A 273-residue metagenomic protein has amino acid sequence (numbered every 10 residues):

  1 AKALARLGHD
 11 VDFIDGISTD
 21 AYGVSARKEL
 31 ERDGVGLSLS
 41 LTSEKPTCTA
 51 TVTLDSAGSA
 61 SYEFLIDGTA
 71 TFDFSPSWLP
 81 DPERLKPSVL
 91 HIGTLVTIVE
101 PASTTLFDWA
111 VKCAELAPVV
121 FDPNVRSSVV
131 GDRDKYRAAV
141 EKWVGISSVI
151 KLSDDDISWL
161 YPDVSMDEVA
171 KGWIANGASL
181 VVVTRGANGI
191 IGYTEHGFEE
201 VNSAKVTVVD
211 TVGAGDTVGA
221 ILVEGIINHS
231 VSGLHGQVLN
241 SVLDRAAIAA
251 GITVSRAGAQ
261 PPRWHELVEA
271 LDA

Functional and structural regions predicted by a protein language model:
A1, G23, L106, G219-A220: A general structural signal for well-ordered alpha-helical segments in protein cores
A1-A50, L54-S59, I66-T71, A270-A273: Substrate-binding N-lobe of the ribokinase-like
G16-I17, E100, L160, S241: Residue-level marker of alpha-helix boundaries and capping positions
I17, L95, V206: Hydrophobic pocket-lining residues within nucleotide cofactor-binding pockets
E29-E31, V35-S38, S56-F198, A259 (+1 more regions): Ribokinase/PfkB-type carbohydrate-kinase core domain
K112, P162-A273: Conserved phosphate-binding/catalytic region of the ribokinase-like
